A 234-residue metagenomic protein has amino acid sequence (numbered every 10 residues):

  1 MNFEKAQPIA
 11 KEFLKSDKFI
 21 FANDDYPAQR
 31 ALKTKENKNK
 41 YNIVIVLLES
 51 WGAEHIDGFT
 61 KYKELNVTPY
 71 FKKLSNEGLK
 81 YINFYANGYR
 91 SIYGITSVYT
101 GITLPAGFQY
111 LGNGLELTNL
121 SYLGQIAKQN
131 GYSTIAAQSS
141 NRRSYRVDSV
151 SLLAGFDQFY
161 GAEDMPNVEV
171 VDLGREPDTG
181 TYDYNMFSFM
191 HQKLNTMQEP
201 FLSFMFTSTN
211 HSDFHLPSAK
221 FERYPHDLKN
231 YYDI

Functional and structural regions predicted by a protein language model:
L14-I234: Solvent-exposed soluble domains appended to multi-pass membrane proteins
